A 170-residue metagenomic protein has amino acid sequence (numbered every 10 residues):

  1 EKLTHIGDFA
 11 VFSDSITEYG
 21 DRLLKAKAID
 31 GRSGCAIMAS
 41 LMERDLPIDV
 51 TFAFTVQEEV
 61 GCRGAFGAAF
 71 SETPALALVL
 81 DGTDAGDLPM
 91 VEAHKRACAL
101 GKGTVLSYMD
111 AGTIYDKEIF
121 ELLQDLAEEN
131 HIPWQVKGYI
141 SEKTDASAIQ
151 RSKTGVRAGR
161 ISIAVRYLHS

Functional and structural regions predicted by a protein language model:
E1-S170: N-terminal hydrophobic/helix-forming segments and targeting peptides
